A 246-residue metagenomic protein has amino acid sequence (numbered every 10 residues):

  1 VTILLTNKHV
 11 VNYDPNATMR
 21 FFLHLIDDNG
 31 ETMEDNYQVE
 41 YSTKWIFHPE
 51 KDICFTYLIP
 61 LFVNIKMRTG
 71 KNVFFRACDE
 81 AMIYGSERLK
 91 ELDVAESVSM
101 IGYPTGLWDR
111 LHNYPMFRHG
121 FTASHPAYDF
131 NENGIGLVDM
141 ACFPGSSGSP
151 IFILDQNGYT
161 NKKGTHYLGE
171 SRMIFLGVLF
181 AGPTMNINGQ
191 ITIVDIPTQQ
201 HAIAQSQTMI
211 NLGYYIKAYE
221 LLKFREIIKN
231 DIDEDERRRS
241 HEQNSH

Functional and structural regions predicted by a protein language model:
V1-T2: A conserved glycine-rich beta-strand in the N-terminal activation segment of trypsin-fold
N7-H9, G102, F175-M185: Short beta->alpha transition motifs characteristic of CBS
N12-G148, I153-Q156, K162-K163, S171 (+3 more regions): Serine endopeptidase catalytic core focused on the charge-relay Asp
Q156-G158, P183-N186: Short Gly/Pro-enriched loop/turn and capping motifs at secondary-structure junctions
G158-K162, M173, I232-S240: A short beta-strand-loop micro-motif that forms or neighbors metal/cofactor- and ligand-binding patches at active-site
N188-H246: PDZ/PDZ-like groove recognition
